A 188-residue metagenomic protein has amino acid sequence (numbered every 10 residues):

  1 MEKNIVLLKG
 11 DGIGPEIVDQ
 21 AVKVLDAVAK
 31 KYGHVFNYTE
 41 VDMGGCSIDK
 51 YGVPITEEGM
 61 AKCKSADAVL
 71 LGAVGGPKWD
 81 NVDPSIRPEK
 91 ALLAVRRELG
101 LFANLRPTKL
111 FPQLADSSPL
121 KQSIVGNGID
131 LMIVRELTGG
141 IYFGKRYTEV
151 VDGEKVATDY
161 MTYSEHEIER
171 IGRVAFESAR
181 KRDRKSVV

Functional and structural regions predicted by a protein language model:
M1-T39: N-terminal phosphate-binding or glycine-rich loops at protein starts, especially the Walker A/P-loop of NTPases
G10-G12, M43, V74, L110: Short, ordered loop/turn segments at secondary-structure junctions
D11-G14, D67, V134, A175: Buried hydrophobic positions in well-ordered alpha/beta secondary-structure cores of metabolic enzymes
A21, L25-G33, V95-L99, A103 (+2 more regions): Structural signal for hydrophobic packing residues in well-ordered secondary-structure cores of soluble enzyme domains
G33-E57: N-terminal beta-loop-helix "entrance" segment that forms/cooperates in small-molecule cofactor or anionic ligand
D49-T158: N-terminal glycine-rich phosphate/adenylate-binding segment common to multiple enzyme folds
V156-R180: Metal-dependent enolase-superfamily TIM-barrel catalytic cores that perform enediolate-based chemistry
V187-V188: Conserved small/polar residues in nucleotide/adenosyl-binding loops
